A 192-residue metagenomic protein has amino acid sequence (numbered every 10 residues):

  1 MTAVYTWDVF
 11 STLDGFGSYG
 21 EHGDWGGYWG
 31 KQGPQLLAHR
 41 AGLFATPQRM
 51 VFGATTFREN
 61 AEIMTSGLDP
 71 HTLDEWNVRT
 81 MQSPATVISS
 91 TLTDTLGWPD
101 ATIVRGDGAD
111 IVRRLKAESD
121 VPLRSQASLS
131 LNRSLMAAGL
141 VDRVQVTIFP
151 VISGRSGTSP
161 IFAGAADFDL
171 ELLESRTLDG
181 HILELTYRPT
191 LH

Functional and structural regions predicted by a protein language model:
M1-H192: Enzymes that bind and transform nitrogen-containing heteroaromatic metabolites
